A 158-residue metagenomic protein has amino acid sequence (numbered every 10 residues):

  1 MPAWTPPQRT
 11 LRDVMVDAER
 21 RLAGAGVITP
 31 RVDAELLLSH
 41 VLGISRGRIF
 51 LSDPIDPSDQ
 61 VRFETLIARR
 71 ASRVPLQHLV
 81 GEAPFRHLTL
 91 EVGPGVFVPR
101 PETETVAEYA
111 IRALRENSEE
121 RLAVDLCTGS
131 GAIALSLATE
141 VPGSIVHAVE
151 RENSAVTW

Functional and structural regions predicted by a protein language model:
M1-T29: Non-catalytic nucleic-acid substrate-recognition regions in nucleic-acid-modifying enzymes
P2, R31, L36-R112: Conserved AdoMet
D17, D33, W158: Short Gly/charged-rich anion-binding patches and loops
G26, V41-L42, V141: A broad structural signal for alpha-helix termini and local helix breaks/kinks
E102-W158: Conserved SAM/SAH cofactor-binding pocket of Class I
